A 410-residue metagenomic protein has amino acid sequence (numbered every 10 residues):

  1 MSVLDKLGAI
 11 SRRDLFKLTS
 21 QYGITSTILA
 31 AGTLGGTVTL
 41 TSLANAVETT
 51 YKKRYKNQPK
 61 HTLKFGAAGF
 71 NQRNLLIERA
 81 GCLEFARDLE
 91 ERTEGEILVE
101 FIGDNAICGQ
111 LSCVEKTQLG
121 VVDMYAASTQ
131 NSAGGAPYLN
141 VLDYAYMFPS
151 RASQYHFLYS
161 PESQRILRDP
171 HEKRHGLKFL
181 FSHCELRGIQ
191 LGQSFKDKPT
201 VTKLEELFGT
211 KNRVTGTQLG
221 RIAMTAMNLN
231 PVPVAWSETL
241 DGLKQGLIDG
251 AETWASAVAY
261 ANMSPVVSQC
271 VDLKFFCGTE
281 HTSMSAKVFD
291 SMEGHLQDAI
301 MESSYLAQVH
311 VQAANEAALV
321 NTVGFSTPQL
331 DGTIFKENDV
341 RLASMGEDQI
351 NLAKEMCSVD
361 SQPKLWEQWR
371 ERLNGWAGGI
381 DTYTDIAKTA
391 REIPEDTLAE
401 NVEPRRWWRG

Functional and structural regions predicted by a protein language model:
S2-Q154, F179-G410: N-terminal secretory/targeting leader peptides
R151-R174, E205-E206: Short, solvent-exposed loop/beta-turn-alpha elements that line the ligand-binding surface or hinge of extracytoplasmic
